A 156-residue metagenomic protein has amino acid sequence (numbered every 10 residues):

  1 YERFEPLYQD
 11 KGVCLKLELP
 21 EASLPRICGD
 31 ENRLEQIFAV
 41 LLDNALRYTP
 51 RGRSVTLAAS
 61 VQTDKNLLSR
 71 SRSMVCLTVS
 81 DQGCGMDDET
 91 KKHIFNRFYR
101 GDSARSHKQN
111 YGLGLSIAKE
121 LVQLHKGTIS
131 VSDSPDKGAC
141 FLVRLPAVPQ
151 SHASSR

Functional and structural regions predicted by a protein language model:
L7-E18: Short conserved segments within the C-terminal catalytic ATPase subdomain
R26-G29: Conserved micro-motifs of the catalytic ATP-binding
A45-L46: Short helix-loop "hinge" at the ATP-lid/N-box region of the Bergerat-fold HATPase_c
G52-R72: Short beta-strand/loop element within the Bergerat-fold HATPase_c
D81: Acidic ATP/Mg2+-coordinating residue in the GHKL
M86-F98: Short conserved segment of the HATPase_c
K126-G127: Conserved glycine-rich
